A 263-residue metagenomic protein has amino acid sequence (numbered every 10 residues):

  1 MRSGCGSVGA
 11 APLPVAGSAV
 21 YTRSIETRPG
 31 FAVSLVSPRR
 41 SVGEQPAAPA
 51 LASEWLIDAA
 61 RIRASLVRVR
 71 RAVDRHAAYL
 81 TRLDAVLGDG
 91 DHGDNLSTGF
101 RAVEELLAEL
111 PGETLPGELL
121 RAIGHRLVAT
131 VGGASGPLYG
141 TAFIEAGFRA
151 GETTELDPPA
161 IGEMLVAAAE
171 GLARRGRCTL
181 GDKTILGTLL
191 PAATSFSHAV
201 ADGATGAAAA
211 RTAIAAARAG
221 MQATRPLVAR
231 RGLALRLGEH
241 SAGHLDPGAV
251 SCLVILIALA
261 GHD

Functional and structural regions predicted by a protein language model:
M1-D263: N-terminal loops that bind phosphate or other acidic moieties and the adjacent beta-alpha structural core
